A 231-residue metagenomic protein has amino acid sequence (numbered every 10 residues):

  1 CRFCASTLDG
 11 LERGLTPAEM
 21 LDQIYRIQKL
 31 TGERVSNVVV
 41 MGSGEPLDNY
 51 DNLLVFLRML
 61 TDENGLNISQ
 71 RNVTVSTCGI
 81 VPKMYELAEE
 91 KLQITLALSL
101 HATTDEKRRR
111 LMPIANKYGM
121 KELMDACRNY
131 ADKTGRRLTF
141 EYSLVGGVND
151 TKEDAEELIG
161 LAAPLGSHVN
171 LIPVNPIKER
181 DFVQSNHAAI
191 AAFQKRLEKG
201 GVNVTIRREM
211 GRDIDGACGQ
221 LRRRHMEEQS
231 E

Functional and structural regions predicted by a protein language model:
C1-A18: Canonical Radical SAM [4Fe-4S] cluster-binding loop centered on the CxxxCxxC motif and its immediate flanking residues
R2-A5, N170, G219: Short, surface-exposed helix/turn micro-motifs that flank interaction/cofactor sites
E19-N37, G42-G200: Conserved AdoMet/S-adenosylmethionine-binding subsite of the radical SAM
L171, I206-R208: A structural preference for short, hydrophobic beta-strand core positions in alpha/beta folds
P176-R180, E209-G216: Short proline/glycine- and acidic-rich turn/helix-capping motifs at secondary-structure junctions
K199, G211-E231: Radical SAM enzyme core and accessory elements
G201-T205: Low-complexity, intrinsically disordered Gly/Pro/Thr-rich segments
